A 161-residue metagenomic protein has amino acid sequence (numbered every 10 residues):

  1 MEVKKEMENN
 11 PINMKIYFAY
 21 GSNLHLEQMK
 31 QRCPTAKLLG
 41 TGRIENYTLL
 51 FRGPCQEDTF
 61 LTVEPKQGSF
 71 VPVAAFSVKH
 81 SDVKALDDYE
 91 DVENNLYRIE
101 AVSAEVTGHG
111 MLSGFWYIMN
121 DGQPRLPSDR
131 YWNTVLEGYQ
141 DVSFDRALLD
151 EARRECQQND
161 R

Functional and structural regions predicted by a protein language model:
E2-R161: Glycine-aromatic micro-motifs
